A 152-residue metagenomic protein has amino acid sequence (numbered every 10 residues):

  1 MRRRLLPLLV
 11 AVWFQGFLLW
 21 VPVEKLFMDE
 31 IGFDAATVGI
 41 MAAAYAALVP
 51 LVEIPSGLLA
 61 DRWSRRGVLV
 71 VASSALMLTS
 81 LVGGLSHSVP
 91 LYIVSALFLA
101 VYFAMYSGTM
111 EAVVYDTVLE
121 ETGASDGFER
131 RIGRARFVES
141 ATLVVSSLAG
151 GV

Functional and structural regions predicted by a protein language model:
M1-L51, G84: Helix-loop boundary and gating motifs at the non-cytosolic
E30, G83, L143-V152: Transmembrane alpha-helix termini and helix-breaking/packing motifs in multi-pass membrane transporters
F33-Y45, G127-S140: Loop-to-transmembrane helix entry
A46-I54, S140-L148: Residue-level signature of mid-helix packing/kink "hotspots" within the transmembrane helices of 12-pass Major
G57-L58, R62: Membrane-interface helix termini in secondary transporters
S74-S88, Y92-I93: C-terminal ends and interior cores of transmembrane alpha-helices in multi-pass membrane transporters/permeases
L97-E139: Cytoplasmic helix-loop-helix junction between adjacent transmembrane helices in 12-TM secondary transporters
